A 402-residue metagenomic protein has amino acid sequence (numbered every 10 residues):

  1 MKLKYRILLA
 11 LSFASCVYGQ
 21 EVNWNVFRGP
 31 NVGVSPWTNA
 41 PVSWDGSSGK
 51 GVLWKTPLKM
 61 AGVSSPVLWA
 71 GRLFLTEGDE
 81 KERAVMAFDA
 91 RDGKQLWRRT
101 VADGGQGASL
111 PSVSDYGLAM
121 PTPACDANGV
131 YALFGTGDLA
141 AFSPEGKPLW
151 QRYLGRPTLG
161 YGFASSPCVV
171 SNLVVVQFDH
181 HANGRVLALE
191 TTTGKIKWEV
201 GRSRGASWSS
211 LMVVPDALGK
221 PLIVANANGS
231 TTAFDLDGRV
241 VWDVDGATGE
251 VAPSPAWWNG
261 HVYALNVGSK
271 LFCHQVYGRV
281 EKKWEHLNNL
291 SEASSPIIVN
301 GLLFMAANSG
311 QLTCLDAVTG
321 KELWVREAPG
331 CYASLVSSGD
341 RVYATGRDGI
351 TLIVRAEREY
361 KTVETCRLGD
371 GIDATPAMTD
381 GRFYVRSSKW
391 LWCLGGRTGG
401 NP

Functional and structural regions predicted by a protein language model:
M1-L3: N-terminal secretory signal peptides that target proteins for export/translocation
R6-C16: Bacterial N-terminal signal peptides
G19-P402: Noncatalytic, solvent-exposed loop/strand surfaces of beta-propeller-type extracellular/periplasmic domains
